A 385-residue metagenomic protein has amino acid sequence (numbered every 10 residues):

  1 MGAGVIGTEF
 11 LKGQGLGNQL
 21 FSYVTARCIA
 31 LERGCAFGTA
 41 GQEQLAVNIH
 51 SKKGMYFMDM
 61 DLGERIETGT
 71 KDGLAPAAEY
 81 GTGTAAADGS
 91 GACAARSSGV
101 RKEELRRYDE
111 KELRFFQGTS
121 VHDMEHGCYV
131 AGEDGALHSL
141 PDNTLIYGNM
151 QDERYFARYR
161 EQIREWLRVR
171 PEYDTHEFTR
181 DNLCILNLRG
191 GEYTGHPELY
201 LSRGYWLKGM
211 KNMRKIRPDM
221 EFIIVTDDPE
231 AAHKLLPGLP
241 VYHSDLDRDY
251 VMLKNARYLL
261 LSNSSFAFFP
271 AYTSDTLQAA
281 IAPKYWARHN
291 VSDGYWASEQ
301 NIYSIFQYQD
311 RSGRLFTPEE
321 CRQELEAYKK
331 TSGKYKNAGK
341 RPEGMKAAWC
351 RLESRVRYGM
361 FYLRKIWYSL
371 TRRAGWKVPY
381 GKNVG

Functional and structural regions predicted by a protein language model:
G2-I49: N-terminal pre-catalytic "stem/leader" segment of glycosyltransferase-like enzymes
G4, N48-R217, L315-G385: Secretory-pathway luminal glycosyltransferase catalytic domains
G7-T8, A36-Q42, I185-N187, I223-V225 (+2 more regions): A structural signal for short, well-ordered beta-strand segments and their strand-loop junctions that often border
F10-N18, P197-L201, Y258: Conserved aromatic-histidine-acidic binding/catalytic patches
L16, R203-L207, K211-Q300: Donor-binding and catalytic core of enzymes assembling or modifying cell-surface/extracellular glycoconjugates
N18, T39, L45-S51, R154-Y155 (+4 more regions): Short catalytic/ligand-binding loop motif for oxyanion handling, primarily in non-cytosolic enzymes, centered on
A267, Y272-G339: Catalytic binding pocket for nucleotide-activated donors in carbohydrate/polymer assembly enzymes
